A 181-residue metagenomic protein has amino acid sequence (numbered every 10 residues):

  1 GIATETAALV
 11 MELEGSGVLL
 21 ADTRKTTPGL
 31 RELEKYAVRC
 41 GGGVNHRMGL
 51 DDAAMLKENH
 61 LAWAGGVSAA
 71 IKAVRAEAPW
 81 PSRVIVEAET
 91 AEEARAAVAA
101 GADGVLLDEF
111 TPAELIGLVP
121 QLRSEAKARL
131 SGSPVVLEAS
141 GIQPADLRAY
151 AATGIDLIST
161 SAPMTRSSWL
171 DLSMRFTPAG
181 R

Functional and structural regions predicted by a protein language model:
G1-A100, G104, A113-Q121, E138 (+2 more regions): Acidic/glycine-rich phosphate/pyrophosphate-binding loops and surrounding catalytic core that coordinate Mg2+
A78-W80, R123-P134: Short helix-capping segments at alpha-helix termini
D108: A Lys-centered signature of the CheY-like receiver
G141: Claisen-condensing/thiolase-fold acyl-transfer catalytic domains that form or cleave C-C bonds in fatty acid
P144: Cys/His-rich Zn2+-binding cysteine-cluster or related metal-binding knuckle/ribbon modules and their
